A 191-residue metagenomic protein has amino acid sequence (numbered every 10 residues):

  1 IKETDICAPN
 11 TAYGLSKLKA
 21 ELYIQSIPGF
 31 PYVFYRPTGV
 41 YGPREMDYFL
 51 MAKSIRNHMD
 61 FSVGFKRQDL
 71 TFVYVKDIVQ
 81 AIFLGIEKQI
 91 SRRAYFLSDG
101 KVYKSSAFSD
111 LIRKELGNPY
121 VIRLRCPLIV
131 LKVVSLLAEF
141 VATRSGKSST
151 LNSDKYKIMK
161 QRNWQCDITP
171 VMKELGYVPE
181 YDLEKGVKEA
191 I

Functional and structural regions predicted by a protein language model:
I1-G39, D60-G64: Catalytic helix-loop patch of NAD(P)-dependent Rossmann-fold dehydrogenases
I6, K53-V73, D77, A81 (+2 more regions): A conserved pocket-lining segment of Rossmann-fold NAD(P)-dependent short-chain dehydrogenase/reductase
L18, F30, Y41-L50, L84-Y95 (+2 more regions): Glycine/proline-rich active-site loop of Rossmann-fold NAD(P)-dependent oxidoreductases
F34, R44, K66-V79, K88 (+3 more regions): Conserved loop-to-helix N-cap of the C-terminal "lid" that shapes the substrate pocket in Rossmann-like
R36-P37, D99, D167: A secondary-structure boundary/capping signal
K88-T150, E184, K188-I191: Mid/C-terminal beta-alpha module of Rossmann-like enzyme folds, strongest in SDR-family dehydrogenases/epimerases
S105, K147-I168: Active-site loop of classical SDR/Rossmann-like NAD(P)-dependent oxidoreductases, centered on the catalytic Tyr-X3-Lys
C166-E174, V178-I191: Amphipathic terminal alpha-helices
